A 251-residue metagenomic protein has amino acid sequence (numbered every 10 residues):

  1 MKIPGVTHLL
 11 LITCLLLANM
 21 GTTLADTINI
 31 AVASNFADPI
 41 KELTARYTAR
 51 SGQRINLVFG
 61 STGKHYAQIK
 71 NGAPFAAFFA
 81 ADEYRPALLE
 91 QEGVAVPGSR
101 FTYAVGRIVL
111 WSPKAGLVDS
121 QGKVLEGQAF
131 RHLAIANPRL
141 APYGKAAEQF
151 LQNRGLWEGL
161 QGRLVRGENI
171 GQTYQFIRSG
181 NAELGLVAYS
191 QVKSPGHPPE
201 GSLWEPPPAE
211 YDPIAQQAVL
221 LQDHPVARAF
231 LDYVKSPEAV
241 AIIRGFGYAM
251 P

Functional and structural regions predicted by a protein language model:
M1-H8: Positively charged n-region of N-terminal signal peptides that target proteins for export
H8-N19: Bacterial N-terminal signal peptides
N19-A25: Bacterial Sec-dependent signal peptides at the C-terminal "C-region" and cleavage site
A25-R50, N56-F59, G63-A73, A80-E83 (+2 more regions): Exported/periplasmic ABC-transporter solute-binding proteins
G98: Active-site phosphate-binding/coordination module
